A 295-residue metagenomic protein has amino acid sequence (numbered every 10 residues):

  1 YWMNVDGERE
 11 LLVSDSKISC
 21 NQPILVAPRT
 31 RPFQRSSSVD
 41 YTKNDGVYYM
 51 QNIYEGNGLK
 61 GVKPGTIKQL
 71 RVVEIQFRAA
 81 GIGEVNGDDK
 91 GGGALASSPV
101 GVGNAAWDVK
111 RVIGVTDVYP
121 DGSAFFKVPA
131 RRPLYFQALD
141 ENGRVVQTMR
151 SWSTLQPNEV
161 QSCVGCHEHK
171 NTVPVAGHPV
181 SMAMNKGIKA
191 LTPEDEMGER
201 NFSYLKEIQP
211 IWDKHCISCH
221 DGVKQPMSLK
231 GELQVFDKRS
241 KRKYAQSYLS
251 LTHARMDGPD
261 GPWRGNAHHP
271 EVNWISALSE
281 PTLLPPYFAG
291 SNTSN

Functional and structural regions predicted by a protein language model:
Y1-D121, K127, Q147-S162: Sequence signature of WD/YWTD-type beta-propeller architectures
A27-T30, V62-I67, E74-Q76, D108 (+3 more regions): Aromatic- and Gly/Pro-enriched helix-to-coil junctions and flexible linker segments
